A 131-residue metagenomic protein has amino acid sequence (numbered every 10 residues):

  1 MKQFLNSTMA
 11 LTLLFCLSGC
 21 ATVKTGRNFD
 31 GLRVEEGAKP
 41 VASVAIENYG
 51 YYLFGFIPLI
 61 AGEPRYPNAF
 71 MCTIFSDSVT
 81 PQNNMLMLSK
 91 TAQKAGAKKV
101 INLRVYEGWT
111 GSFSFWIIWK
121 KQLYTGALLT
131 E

Functional and structural regions predicted by a protein language model:
M1-C20: Sec-dependent bacterial lipoprotein signal peptides
T12-F15, E36, A92: Structural motif
L17-E35: Bacterial Sec signal peptide processing site at the extreme N-terminus
K39-T110: Short, well-ordered alpha-helical segments
S112-I118: Short proline/glycine-enriched turn/loop segments at secondary-structure junctions
W119-E131: C-terminal edge-of-domain segments
